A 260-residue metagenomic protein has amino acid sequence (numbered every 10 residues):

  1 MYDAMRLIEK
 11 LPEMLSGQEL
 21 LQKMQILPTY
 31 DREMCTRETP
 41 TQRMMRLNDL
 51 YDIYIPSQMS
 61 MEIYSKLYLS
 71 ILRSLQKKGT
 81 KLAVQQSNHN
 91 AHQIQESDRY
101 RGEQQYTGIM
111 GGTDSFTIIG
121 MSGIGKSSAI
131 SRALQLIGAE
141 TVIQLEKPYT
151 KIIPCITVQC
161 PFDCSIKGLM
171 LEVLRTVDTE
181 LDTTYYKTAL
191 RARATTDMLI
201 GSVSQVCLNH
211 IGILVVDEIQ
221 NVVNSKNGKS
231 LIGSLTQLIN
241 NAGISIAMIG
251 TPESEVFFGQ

Functional and structural regions predicted by a protein language model:
M1-G111: A short, basic N-terminal segment
Y64, Q76, T80-R101, T107-G111 (+3 more regions): Mid-core helix/loop region of P-loop NTP-binding domains shared across ATPases and GTPases
Y106-S131: Walker A/P-loop nucleotide-binding motif
T113-T117, C155, I213: Residue-level preference for the first positions of well-ordered beta-strands
L136-P148, T179-D182: Post-Walker A helix-loop "phosphate-sensing" segment adjacent to the P-loop in P-loop NTPases
T141-P161: Conserved catalytic segments around the Walker B and adjacent sensor/switch elements of P-loop NTPase domains
P161-S165, Q220-N221, P252-V256: Conserved nucleotide-binding/hydrolysis micro-motifs of P-loop NTPases
L238-G259: Sensor-1/coupling segment of RecA-like P-loop NTPase cores
